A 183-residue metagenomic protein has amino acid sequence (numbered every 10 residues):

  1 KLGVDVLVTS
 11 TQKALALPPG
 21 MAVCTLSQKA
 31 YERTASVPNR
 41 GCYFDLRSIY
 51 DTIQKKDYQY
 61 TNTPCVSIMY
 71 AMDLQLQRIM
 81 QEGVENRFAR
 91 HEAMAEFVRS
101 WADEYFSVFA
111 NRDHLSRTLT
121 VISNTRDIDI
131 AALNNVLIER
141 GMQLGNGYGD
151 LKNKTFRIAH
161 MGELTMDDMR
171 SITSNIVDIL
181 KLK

Functional and structural regions predicted by a protein language model:
L2-Q12: Conserved active-site segment immediately N-terminal to the catalytic lysine that forms the internal aldimine
L15-R99: Active-site C-terminal subdomain of aminotransferase-like
L26, I122-R126, H160: Short beta-strand-to-loop capping motifs
G83-R90, S107-R112, G147-Y148, K183: Flexible, glycine/charged-enriched surface loops at secondary-structure junctions
E92, V108-L137: Conserved PLP-binding catalytic core of the aspartate aminotransferase-like
A132-E139, I172-V177: Short amphipathic alpha-helices in soluble, non-transmembrane regions that often serve as interface/regulatory elements
R140-R157: Conserved PLP cofactor-binding pocket of PLP-dependent enzymes
K154-K183: PLP-dependent enzyme catalytic core of the Aspartate aminotransferase-like
